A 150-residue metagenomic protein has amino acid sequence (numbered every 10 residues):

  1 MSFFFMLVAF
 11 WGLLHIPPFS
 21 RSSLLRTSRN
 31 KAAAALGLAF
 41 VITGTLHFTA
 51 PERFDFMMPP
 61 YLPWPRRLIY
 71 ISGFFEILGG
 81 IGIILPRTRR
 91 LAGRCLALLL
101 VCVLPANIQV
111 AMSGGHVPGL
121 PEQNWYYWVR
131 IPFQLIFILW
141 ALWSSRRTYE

Functional and structural regions predicted by a protein language model:
M1-E150: Membrane-interface extramembranous regions
